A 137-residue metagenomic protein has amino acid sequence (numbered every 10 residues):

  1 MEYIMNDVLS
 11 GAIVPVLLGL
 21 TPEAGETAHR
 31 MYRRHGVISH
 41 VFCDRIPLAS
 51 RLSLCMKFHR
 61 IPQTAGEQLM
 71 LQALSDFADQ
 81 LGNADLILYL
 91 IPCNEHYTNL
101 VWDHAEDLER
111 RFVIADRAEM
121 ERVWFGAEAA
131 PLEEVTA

Functional and structural regions predicted by a protein language model:
E2-L20: Nucleotide-activated donor-dependent transferases that construct or modify glycoconjugates
N6-A12, R33, L81-D85: Flexible, charged surface loops at secondary-structure boundaries
V14, V37-H40, I87: Residues at the starts of beta-strands that form the adenosine-phosphate
P15-M31: Glycine-rich adenosine-cofactor-binding loop
H35-S39, F112-I114: A generic structural motif
F42-A49: Short, polar loop motifs at secondary-structure junctions
R51-A137: Conserved N-proximal alpha/beta basic substrate-recognition cap immediately N-terminal to, or forming the N-lobe
